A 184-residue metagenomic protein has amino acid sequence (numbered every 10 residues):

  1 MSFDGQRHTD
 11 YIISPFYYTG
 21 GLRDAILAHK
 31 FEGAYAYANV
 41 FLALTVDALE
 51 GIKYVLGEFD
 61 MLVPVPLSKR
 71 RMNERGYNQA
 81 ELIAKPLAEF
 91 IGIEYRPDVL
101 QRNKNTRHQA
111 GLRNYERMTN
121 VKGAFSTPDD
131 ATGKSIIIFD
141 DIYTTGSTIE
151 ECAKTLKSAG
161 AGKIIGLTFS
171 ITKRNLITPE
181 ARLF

Functional and structural regions predicted by a protein language model:
M1-F139, T144-F184: Glycine-rich phosphate/pyrophosphate-handling loop used in enzymes and phosphotransfer proteins
